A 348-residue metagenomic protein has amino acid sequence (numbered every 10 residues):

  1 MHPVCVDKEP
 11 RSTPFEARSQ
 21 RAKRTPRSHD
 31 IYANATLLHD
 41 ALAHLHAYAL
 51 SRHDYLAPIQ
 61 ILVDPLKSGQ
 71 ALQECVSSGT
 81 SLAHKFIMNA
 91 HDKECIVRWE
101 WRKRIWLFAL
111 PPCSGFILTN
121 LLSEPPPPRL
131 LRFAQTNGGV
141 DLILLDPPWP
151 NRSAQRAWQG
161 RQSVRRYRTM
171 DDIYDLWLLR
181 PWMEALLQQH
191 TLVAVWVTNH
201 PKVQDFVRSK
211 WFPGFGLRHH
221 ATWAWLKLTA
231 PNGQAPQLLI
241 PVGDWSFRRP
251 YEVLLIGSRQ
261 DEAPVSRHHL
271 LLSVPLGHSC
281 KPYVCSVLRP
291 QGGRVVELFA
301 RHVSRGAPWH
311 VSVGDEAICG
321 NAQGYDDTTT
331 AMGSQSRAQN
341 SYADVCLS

Functional and structural regions predicted by a protein language model:
M1-L145, P150-L179, P201-S348: Class I S-adenosyl-L-methionine
W182, L186-Q189: Helix-to-beta-strand junctions that scaffold the AdoMet/dcAdoMet cofactor pocket in Class I SAM-dependent enzymes
Q189-T198: Conserved beta-strand signature within the Rossmann-like core of class I S-adenosyl-L-methionine
